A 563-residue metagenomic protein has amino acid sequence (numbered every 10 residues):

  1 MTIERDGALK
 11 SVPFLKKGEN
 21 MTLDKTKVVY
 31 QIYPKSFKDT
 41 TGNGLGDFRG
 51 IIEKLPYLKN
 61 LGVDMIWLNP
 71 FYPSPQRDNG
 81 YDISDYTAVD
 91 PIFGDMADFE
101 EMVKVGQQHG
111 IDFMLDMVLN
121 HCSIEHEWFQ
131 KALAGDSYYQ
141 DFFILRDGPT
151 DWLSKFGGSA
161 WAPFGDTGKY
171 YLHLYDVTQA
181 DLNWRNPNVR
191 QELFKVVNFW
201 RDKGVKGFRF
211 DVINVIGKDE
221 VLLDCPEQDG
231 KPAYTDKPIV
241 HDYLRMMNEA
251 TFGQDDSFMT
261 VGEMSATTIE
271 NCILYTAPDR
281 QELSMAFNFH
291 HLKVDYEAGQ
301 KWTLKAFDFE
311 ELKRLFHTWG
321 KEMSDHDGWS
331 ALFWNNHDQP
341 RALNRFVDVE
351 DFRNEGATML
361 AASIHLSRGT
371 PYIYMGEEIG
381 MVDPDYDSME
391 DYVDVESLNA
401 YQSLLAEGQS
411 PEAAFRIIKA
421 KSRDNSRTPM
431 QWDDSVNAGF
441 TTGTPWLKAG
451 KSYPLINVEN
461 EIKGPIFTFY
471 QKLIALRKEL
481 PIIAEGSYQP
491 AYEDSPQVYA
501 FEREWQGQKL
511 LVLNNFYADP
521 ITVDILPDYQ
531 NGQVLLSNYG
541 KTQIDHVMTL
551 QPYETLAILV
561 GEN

Functional and structural regions predicted by a protein language model:
R5-N20: Short, Lys/Arg-enriched N-terminal segments with co-localized hydrophobic residues within the first ~10-30 amino acids
T22-N198, D202, V215-T268, A277-P278 (+1 more regions): Acidic/aromatic-lined carbohydrate-recognition and catalytic surfaces of CAZymes acting on diverse glycans
K25, D242-L244, T251-S257, A266 (+7 more regions): Loop/helix patches that line or flank the sugar-binding groove of alpha-linked glycan CAZymes
I66, F208-F210: Hydrophobic residues within beta-strands of alpha/beta enzymes
A180-N186, R190, A233-Y234, A342-E355 (+1 more regions): Active-site rim elements
P520-N538: Beta-strand-rich binding/interaction modules
D545-N563: C-terminal beta-strand-rich structural cap/linker in extracellular carbohydrate-active enzymes
